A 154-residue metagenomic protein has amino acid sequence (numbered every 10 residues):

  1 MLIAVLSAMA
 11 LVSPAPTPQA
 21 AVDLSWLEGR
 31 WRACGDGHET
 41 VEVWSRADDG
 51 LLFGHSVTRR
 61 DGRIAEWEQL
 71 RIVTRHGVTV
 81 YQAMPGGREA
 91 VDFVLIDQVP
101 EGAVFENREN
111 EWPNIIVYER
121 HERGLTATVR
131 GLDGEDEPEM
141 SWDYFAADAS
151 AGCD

Functional and structural regions predicted by a protein language model:
L2-L11: Sec-dependent N-terminal signal peptides
L6-S7, V57, M84, R130-L132 (+1 more regions): Predominantly extracellular/luminal cell-surface or secreted proteins
S13-W26, C153: Short, low-complexity N-terminal intrinsically disordered segments enriched in polar/charged residues
L27-E28, A33-E109, C153-D154: Central antiparallel beta-sheet cores of small beta-barrel/beta-sandwich binding domains
V41, I115, S141: Short hydrophobic/aromatic beta-strand element in the GNAT-like acyltransferase core that lines or flanks the acyl-donor
V43-A47, T74, Y118-E122, Y144-A146: Aromatic-rich beta-strand edge motifs centered on tyrosine
A90, L95, R120-T126, R130-D154: Edge beta-strand at a domain terminus
G102-G131: Well-ordered alpha/beta subsegment
